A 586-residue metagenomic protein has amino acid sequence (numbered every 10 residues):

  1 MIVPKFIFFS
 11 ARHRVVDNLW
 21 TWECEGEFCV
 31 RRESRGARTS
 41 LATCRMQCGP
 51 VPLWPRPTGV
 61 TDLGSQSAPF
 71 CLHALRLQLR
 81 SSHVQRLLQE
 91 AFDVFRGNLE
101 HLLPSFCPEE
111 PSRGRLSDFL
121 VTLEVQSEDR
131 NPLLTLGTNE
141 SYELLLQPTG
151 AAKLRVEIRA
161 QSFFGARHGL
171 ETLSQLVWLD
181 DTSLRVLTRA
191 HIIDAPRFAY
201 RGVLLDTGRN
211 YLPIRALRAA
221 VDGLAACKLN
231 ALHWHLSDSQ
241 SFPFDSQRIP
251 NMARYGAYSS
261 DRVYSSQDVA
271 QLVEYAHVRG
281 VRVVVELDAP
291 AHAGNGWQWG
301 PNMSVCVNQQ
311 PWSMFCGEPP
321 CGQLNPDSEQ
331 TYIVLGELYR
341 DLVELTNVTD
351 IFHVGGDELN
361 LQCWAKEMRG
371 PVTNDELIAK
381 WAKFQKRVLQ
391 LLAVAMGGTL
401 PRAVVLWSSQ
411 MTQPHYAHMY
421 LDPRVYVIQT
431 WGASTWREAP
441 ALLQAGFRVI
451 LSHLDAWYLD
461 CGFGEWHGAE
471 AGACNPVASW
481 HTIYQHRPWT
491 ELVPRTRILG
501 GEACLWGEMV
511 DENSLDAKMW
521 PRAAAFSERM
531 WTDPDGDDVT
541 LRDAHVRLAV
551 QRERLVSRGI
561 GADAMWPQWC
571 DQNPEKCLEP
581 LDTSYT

Functional and structural regions predicted by a protein language model:
P4-A199, L391, V404-P414, D422-R424 (+2 more regions): Acidic, contiguous N-terminal accessory segments
P104, L406-T586: Flexible, acidic glycine-rich loops studded with aromatic residues
G114, S239-P250, M411-M419: Beta-rich nucleic-acid/ligand-interaction surfaces
T135-Y332, E337-H353, E502-W506: Feature activates predominantly on carbohydrate-active enzymes
N230-A231, G280-R282, G398, A403 (+2 more regions): Residue-level detector of anion-binding/catalytic polar loops
F244-R248, G294-P301, W364-M368, Y416-H418 (+1 more regions): Short acidic, glycine/serine/threonine-rich loops at helix termini
M314-C316, P320-V427, W431-L443: Active-site neighborhood of glycoside hydrolase catalytic domains
